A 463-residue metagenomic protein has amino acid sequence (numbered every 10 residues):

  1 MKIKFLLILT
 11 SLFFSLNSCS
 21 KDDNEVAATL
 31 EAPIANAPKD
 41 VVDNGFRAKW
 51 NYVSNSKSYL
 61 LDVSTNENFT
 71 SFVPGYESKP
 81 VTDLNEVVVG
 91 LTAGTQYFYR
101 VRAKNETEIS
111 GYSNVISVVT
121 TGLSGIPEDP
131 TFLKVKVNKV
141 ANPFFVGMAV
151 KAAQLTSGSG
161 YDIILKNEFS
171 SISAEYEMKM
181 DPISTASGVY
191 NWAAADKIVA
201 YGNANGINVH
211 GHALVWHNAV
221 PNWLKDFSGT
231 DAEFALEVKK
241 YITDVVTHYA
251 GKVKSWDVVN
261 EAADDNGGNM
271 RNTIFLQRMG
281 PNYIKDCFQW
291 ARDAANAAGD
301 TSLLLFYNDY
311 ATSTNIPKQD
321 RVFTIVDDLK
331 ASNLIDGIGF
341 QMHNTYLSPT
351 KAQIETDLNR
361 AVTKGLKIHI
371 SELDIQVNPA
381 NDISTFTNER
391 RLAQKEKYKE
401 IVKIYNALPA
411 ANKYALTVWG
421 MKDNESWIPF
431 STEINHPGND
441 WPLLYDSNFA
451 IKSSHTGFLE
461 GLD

Functional and structural regions predicted by a protein language model:
S15-S18: C-terminal motif of bacterial Sec signal peptides marking the signal peptidase cleavage site
D23-N55, A93, I109-S124: Pro/Thr/Ser/Gly-rich low-complexity, intrinsically disordered linker/stalk tracts
S56-E77: Extracellular low-complexity, O-glycosylation-prone stalks/linkers
T82-E86: Short S/T/G- and acidic-enriched coil/turn segments that sit immediately N-terminal to beta-strands in beta-sandwich
V88-E108: Beta-strand-rich modules
P130-F132, S184, F227, H248 (+5 more regions): Aromatic-rich peripheral "rim/lid" segments of glycoside hydrolase catalytic domains that contact and position glycan
L133-K134, N167-T185, A193-F306, Y310-T312 (+2 more regions): Substrate-binding cleft and catalytic face of glycoside hydrolase catalytic domains, especially the flexible beta-alpha
A193, I198-N203, N208, R278-Y307 (+2 more regions): Glycoside hydrolase catalytic-domain groove-lining segments
